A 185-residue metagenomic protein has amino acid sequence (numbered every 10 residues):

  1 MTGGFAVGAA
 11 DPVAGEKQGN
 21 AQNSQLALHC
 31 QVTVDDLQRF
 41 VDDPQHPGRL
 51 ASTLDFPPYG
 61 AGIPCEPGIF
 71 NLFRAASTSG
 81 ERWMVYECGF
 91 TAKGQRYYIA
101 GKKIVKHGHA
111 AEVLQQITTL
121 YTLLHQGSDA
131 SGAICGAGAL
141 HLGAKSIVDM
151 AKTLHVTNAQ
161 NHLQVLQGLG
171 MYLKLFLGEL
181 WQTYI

Functional and structural regions predicted by a protein language model:
M1-I185: Beta-strand-enriched cores of mature, soluble protein domains
